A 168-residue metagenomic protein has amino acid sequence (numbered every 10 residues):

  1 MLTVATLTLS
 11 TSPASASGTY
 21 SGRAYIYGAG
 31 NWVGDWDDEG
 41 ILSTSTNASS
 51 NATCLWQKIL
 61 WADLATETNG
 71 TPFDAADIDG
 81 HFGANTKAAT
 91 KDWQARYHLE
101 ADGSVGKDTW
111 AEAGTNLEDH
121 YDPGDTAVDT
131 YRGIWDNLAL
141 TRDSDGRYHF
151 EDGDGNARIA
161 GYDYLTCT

Functional and structural regions predicted by a protein language model:
M1-T168: Cell-envelope/ECM-targeting effectors and their regulatory/trafficking segments
